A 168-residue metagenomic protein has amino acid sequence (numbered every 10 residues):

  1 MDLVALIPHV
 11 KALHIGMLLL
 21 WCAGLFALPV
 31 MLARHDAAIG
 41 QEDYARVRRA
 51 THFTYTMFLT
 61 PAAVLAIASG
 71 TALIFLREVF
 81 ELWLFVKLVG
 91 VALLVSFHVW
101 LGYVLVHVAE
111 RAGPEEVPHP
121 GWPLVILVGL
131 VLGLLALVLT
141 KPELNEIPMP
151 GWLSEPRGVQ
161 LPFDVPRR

Functional and structural regions predicted by a protein language model:
M1-R168: Polytopic transmembrane helical bundles with strong interfacial aromatic enrichment
